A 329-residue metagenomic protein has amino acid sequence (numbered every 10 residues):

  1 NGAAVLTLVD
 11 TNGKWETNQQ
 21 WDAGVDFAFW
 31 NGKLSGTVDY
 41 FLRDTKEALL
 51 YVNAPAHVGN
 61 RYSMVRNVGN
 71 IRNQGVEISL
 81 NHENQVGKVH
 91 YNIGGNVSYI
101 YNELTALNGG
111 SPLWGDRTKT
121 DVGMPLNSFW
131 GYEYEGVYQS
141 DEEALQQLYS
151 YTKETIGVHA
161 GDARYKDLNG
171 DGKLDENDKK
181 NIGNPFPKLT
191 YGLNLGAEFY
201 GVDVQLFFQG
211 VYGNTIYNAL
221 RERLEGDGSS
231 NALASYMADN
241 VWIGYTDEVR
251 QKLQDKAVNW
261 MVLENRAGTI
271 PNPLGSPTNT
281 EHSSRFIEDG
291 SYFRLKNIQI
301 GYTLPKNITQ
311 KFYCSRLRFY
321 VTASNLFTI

Functional and structural regions predicted by a protein language model:
N1-E133, T278-I329: Extracellular/periplasmic, surface-exposed regions of secreted and cell-surface proteins
L42, F208-Y212, R221-E222, N325: A short beta-strand motif that forms part of the nucleic acid-binding face of small beta-barrel RNA-binding folds
L50-A54, G75, Y165-K173, E264-T278: Active-site-adjacent bridging/hinge elements
R66, Q85-P185, I216, E225-G226 (+2 more regions): Conserved small-residue
L104, N177, P187-G201, K296-G301 (+1 more regions): Conserved SET/PR-domain catalytic core that frames the SAM/AdoMet-binding pocket
N184-A219: Glycine-rich, aromatic-lined ligand/substrate-binding cores of catalytic and carbohydrate-binding domains
G213-R318: Extracytoplasmic gating/loop element in the C-terminal half of outer-membrane beta-barrel translocons and assembly
